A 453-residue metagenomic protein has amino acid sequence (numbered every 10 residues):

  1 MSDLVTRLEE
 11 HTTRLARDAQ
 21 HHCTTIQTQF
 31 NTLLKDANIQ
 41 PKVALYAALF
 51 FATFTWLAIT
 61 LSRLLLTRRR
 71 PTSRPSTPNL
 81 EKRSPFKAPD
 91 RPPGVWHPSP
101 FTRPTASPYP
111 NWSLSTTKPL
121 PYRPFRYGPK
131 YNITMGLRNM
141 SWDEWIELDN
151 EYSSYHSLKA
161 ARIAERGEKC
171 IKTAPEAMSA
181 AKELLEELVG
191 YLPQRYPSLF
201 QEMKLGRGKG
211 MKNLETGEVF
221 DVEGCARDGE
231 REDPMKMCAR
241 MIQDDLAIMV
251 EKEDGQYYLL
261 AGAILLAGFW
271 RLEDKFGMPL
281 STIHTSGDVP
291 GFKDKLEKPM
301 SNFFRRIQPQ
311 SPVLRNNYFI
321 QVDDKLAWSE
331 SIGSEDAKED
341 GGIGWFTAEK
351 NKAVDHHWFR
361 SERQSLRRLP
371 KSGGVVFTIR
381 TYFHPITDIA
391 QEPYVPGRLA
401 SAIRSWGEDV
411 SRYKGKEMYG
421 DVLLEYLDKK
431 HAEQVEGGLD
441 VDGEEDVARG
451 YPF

Functional and structural regions predicted by a protein language model:
L4-F453: Extended, well-ordered protein cores
